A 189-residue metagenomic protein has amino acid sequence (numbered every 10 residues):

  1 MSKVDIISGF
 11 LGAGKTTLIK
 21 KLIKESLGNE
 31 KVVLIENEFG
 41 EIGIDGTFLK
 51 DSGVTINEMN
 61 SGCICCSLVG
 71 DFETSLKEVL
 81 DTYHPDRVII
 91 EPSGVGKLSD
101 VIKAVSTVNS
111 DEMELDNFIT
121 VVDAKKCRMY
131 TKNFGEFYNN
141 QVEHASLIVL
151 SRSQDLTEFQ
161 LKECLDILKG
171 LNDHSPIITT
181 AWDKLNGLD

Functional and structural regions predicted by a protein language model:
S2-S8, A13, T17-T131: Nucleotide-state-sensitive switch-loop elements of NTP-binding domains
E38, E91, A145, S151 (+1 more regions): Residue-level signal for inorganic ion chemistry
G53, A145, N172-S175: Short, well-ordered alpha-helix to beta-strand connector turns
F118, I148-V149: Short, well-ordered beta-strand core segments
C127, Q154-D155: Short histidine/acidic/glycine/proline-rich micro-motifs that form metal- and phosphate-coordinating active-site loops
K132-H144: Flexible active-site lid/hinge loop adjacent to a nucleotide/diphosphate and Mg2+-phosphate binding pocket
N140, L156-D189: C-terminal accessory "lid"/substrate-recognition subdomains
